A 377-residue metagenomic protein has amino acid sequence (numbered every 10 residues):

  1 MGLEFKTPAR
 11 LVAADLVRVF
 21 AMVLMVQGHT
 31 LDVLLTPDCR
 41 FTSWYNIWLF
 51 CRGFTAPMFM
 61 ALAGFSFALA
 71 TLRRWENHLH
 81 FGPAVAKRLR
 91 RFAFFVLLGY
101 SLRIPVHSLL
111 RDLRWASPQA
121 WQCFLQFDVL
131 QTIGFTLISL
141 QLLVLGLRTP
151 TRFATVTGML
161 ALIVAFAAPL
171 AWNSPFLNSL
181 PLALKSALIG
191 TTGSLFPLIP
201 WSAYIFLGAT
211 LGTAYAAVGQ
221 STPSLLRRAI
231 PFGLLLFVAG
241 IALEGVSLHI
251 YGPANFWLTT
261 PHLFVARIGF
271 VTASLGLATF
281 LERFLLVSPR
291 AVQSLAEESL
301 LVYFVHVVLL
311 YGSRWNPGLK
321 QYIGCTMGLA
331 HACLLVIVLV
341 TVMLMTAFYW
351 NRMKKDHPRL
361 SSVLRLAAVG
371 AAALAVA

Functional and structural regions predicted by a protein language model:
M1-A377: Alpha-helical transmembrane segments and their immediate juxtamembrane cytosolic regions
